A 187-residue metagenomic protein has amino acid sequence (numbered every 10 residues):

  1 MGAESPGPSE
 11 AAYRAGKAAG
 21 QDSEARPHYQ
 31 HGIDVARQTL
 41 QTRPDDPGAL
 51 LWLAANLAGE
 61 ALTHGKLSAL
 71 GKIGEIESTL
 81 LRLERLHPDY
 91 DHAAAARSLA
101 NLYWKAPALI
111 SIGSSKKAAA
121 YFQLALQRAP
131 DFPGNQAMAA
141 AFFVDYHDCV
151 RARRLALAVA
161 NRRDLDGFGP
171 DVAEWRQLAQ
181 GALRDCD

Functional and structural regions predicted by a protein language model:
P8, A15, L53, E60 (+5 more regions): Structural register within alpha-helical repeat arrays
S9-E10, R14-S23, G59-S68, L102-I110 (+2 more regions): Short coil/turn linking the two alpha-helices of tandem helical-hairpin repeats
Q21-R37, A69-T79, S111-A119, A156-L157: Helix-turn-helix repeat elements of alpha-solenoid scaffolds
D34, L40-Q41, L81-R85, Q123-Q127 (+1 more regions): Conserved structural position within tetratricopeptide repeats
P44, P88-Y90, P130: Short coil turns that delineate tetratricopeptide repeat
A49, H92-A95, N135, G169: TPR alpha-solenoid repeat register
K72, L80-L124: Alpha-helical adaptor scaffolds
F142-Y146, V150-D187: Terminal, low-structured helical/coil segments at or just beyond the last alpha-helical repeat
